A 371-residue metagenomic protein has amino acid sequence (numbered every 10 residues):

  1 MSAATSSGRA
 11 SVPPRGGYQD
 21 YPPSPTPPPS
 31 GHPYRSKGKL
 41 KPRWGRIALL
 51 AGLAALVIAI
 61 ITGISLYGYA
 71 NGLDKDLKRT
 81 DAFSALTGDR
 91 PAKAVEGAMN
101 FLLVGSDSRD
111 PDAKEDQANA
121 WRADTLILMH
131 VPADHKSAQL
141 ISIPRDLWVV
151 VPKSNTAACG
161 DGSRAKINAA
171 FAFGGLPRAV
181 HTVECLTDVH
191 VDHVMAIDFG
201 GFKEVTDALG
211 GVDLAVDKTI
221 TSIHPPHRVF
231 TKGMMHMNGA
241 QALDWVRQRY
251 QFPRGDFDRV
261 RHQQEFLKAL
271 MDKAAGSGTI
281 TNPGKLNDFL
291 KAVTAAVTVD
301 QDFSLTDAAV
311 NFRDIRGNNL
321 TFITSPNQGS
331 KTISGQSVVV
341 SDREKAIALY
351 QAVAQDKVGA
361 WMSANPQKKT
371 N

Functional and structural regions predicted by a protein language model:
S2-N371: Non-catalytic, solvent-exposed segments at the cell envelope interface
